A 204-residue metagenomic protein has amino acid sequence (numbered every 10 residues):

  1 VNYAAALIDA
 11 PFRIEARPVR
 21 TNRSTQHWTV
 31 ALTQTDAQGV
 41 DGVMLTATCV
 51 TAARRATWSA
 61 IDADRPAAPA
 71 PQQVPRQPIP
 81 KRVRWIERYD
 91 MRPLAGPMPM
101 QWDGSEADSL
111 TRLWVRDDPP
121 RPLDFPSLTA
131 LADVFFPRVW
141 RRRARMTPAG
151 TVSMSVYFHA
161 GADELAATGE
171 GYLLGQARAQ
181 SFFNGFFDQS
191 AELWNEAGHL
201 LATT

Functional and structural regions predicted by a protein language model:
V1-T204: Terminal targeting signals and extreme-terminal segments of soluble enzymes
